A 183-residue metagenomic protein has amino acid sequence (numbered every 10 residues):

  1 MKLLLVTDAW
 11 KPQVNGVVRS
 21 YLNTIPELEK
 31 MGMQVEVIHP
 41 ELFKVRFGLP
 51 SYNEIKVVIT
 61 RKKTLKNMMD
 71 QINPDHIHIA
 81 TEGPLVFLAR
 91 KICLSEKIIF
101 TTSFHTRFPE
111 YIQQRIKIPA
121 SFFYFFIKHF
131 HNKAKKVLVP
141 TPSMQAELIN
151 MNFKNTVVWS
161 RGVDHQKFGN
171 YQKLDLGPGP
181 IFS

Functional and structural regions predicted by a protein language model:
M1-F43, M69: N-terminal subdomain of nucleotide-sugar transferases
P40-I72, I79, P119: A short, charged, and often flexible helix/loop element on the N-terminal side of the glycosyltransferase catalytic
E41, S143, G162: Carbohydrate-associated surface elements
I77-F104, P109: An aromatic- and histidine-rich active-site surface loop
P84-L85, S143-Q145: Alpha-helix capping/helix-boundary segments
I99-T101, E110-H129, V139, H165-G169: Nucleotide-sugar donor phosphate/pyrophosphate-binding loop at the beta->alpha transition of glycosyltransferases
K133-T141, V157: A short beta-strand/loop micro-motif in the catalytic core of glycosyltransferases that engages the nucleotide-sugar
L174-S183: Conserved donor-binding/catalytic core segment of Leloir-type glycosyltransferases
